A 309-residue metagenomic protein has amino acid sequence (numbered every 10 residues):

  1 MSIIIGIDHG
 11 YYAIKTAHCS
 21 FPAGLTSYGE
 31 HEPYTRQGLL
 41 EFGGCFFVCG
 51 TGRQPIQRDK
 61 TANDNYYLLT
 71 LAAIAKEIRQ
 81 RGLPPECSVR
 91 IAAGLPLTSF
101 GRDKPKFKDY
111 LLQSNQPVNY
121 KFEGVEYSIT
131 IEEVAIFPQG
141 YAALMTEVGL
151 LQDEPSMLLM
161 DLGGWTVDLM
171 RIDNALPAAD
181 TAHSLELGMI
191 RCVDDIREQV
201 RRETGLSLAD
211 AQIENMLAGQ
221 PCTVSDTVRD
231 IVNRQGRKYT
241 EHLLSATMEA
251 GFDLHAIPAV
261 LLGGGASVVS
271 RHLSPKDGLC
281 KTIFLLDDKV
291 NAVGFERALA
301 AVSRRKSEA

Functional and structural regions predicted by a protein language model:
M1-M157, L176-R191, E203, D210-A309: Nucleotide/phosphate-binding catalytic cleft detector across ATP-hydrolyzing and phosphate-transferring enzymes
T16, L169-R171: Conserved blade-register residue in beta-propeller folds
L162-D168: Ser/Thr-glycine-rich phosphate-binding loops at phosphate-binding pockets of nucleotides, nucleotide cofactors
Q199: A contiguous pocket-lining binding segment that forms or flanks enzyme active sites
